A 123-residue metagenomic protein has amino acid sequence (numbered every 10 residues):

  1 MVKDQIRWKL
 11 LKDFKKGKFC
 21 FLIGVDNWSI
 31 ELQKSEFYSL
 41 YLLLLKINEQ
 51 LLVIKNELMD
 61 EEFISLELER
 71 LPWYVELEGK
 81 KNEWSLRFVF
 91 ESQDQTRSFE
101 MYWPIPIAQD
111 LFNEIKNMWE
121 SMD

Functional and structural regions predicted by a protein language model:
M1-D123: Positively charged, low-complexity terminal tracts and the immediately adjacent first secondary-structure elements
